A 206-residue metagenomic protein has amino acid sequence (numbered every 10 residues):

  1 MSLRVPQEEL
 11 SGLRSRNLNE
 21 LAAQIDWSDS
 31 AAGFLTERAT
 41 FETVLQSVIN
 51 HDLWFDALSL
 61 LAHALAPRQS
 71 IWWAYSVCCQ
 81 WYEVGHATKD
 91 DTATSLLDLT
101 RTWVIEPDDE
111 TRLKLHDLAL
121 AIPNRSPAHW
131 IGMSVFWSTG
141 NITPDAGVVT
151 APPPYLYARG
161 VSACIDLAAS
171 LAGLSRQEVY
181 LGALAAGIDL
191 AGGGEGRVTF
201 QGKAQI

Functional and structural regions predicted by a protein language model:
M1-N124, F136, G140-I206: Short, glycine-biased loop/turn motifs at secondary-structure junctions and in low-complexity Ser/Thr/Pro-rich termini
I131-G132: Hydrophobic, small-residue-rich transmembrane alpha-helices and their short perimembrane loops in multi-pass membrane
